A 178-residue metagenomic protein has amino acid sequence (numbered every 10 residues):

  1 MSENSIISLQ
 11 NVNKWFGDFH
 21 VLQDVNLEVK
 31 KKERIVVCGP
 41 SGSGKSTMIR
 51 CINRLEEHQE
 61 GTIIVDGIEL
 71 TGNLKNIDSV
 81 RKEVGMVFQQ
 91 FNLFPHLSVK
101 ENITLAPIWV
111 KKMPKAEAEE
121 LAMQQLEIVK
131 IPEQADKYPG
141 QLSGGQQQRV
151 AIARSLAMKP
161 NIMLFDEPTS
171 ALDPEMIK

Functional and structural regions predicted by a protein language model:
N4-K178: ABC family nucleotide-binding domain
